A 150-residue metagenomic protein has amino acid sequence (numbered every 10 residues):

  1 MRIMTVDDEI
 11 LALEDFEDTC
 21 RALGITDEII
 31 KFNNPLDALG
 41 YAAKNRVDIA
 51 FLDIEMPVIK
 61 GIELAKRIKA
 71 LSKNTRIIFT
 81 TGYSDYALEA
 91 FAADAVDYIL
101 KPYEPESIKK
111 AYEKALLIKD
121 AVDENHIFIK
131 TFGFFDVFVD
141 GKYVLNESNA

Functional and structural regions predicted by a protein language model:
M1-R2: Non-catalytic signal-transmission and effector/linker regions of two-component phosphorelay proteins
E9-I30: Two-component/phosphorelay signaling modules centered on CheY-like receiver
A22, P35-D120: CheY-like receiver
I25, N125, G141-Y143: Short, flexible, glycine-rich and Lys/Arg-enriched loop motifs at helix boundaries that contact anionic partners
D120-H126: DNA-binding patch around the recognition helix
F132-A150: A structural micro-motif at secondary-structure boundaries
